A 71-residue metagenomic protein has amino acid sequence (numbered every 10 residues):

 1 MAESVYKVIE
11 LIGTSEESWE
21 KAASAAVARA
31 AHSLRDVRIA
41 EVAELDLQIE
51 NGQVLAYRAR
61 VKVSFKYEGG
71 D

Functional and structural regions predicted by a protein language model:
M1-A2, D71: Basic/polar N-terminal segments that are highly enriched at the extreme N-terminus, encompassing both cleavable
A2-S4, V63: Short N-terminal signal/transit or membrane-insertion segments and the immediately adjacent low-complexity/disordered
S4-V37: Short, well-ordered alpha-helical segments
Y6, V37-A40, V54-R60: Short connector loops at helix/strand junctions that flank enzyme active sites, especially segments positioning acidic
I12, A43, S64: Residues in well-ordered beta-strands of folded domains
A40-Q48: Short, conserved loop-to-beta-strand elements that form functional interface hotspots
N51-D71: C-terminal structural segments of small proteins and small subunits
